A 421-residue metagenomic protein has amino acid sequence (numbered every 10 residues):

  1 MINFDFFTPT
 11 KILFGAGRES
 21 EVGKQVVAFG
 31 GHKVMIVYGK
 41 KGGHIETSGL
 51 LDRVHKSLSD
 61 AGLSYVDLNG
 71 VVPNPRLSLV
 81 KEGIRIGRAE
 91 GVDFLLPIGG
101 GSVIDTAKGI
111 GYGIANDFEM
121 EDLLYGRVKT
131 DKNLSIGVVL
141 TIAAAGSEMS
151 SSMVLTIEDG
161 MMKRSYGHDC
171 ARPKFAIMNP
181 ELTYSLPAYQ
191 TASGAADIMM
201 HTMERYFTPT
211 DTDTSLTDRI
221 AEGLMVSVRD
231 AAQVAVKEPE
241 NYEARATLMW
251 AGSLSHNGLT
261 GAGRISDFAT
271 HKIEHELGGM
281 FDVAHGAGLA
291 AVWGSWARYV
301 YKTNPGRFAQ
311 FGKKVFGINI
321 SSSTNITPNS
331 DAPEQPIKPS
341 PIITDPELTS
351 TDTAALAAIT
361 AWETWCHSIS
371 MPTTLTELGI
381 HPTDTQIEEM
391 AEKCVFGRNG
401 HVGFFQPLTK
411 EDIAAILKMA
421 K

Functional and structural regions predicted by a protein language model:
M1-F94, L375: ATP/NTP phosphate-donor binding region
S20, A115-L216, Q310: A glycine/threonine-rich phosphate-anchoring loop and its flanking beta-alpha core in nucleotide/phosphate-binding
M35, V315-K421: C-terminal charged capping/lid subdomain of soluble metabolic enzymes
R53, K81-I84, V103-N116, M149-S150: Short Gly/Thr/Asp-enriched flexible loops that form oxyanion-binding sites at enzyme active sites
V92-I110, T141-S147, M280-V283: Glycine/serine-rich anion-binding loops at beta->alpha junctions that coordinate negatively charged ligand groups
M199-M203, R245-H256, W293, W362 (+3 more regions): Short alpha-helical scaffolding segments that buttress acidic/His motifs in well-ordered protein cores
P209-A361: Active-site segments that bind and position negatively charged phosphate/pyrophosphate groups
